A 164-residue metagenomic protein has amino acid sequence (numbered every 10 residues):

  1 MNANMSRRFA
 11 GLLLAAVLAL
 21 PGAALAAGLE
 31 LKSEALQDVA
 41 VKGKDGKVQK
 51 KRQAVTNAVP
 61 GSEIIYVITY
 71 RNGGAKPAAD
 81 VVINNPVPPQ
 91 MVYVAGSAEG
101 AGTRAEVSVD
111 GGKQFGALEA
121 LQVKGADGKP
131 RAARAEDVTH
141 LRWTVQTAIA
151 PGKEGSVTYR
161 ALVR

Functional and structural regions predicted by a protein language model:
N2-R7, A24-R164: Exported/extracytosolic protein signature
G11-P21: Bacterial N-terminal signal peptides
